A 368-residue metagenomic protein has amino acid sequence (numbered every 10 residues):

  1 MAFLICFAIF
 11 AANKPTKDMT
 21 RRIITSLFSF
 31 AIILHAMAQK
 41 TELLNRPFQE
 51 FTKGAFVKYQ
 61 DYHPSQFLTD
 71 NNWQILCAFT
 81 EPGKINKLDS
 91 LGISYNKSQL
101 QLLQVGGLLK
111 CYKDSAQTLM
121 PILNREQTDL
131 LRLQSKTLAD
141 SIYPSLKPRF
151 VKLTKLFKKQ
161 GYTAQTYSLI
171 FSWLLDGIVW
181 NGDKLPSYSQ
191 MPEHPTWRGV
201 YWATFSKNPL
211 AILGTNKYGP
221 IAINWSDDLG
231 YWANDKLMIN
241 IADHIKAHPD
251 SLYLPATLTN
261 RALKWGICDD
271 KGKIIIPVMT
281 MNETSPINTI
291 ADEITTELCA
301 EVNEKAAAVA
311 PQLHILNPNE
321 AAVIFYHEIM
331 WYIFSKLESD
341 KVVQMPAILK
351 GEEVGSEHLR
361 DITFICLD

Functional and structural regions predicted by a protein language model:
M1-T41: Bacterial Sec-dependent N-terminal signal peptides
Q39-Y59: N-terminal leader segment of winged-helix/HTH proteins
D61-L88, T196-N260, T296, A300: Short amphipathic alpha-helical interface segments
S90-G106, K110-C111, S251-W265: Short amphipathic alpha-helical interaction segments
K113-T118, I122, D270-I274: Short, Lys/Arg-rich nucleic-acid/phosphate-binding segment
M120-K155, M281-A306: Short, amphipathic alpha-helical interaction segments positioned at domain boundaries
R132-L229: Extended alpha-helical scaffolding regions
W225-D368: Long, contiguous all-alpha helical interaction modules
